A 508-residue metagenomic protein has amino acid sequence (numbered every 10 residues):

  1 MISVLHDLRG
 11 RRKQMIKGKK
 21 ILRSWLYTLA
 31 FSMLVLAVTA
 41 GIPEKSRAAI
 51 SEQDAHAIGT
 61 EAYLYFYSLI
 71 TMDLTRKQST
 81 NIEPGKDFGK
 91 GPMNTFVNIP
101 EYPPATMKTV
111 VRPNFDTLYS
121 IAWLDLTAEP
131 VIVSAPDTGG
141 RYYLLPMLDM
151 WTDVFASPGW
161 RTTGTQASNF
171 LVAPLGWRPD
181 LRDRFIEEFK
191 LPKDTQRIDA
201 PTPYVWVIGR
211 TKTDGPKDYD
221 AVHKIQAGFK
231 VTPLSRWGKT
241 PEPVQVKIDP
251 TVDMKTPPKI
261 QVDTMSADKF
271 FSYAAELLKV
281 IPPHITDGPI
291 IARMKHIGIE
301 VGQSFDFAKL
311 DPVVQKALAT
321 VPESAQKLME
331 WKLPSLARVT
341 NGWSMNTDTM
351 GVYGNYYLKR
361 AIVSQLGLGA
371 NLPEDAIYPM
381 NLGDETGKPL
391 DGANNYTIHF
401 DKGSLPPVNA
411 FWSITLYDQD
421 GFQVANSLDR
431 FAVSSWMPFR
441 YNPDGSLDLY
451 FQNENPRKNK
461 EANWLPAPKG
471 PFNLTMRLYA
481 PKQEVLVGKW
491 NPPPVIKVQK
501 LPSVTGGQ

Functional and structural regions predicted by a protein language model:
M1-S24: N-terminal secretory signal peptides that target proteins for export/translocation
I21, W25-L29, P43: Intrinsic disorder/low-complexity segments
T28-T39: Bacterial N-terminal signal peptides
T39-K45: Membrane-interface motif at the C-terminal end of an N-terminal transmembrane signal
K45-Q508: A compositional/structural signature for long, glycine/proline-rich flexible linkers and loops on extracytoplasmic
